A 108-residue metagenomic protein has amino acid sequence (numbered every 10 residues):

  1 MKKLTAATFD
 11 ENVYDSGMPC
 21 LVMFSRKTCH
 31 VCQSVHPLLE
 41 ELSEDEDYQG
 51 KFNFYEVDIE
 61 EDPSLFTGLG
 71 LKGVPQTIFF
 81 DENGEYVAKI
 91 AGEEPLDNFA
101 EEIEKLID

Functional and structural regions predicted by a protein language model:
M1-E11: N-terminal "domain-start" segment that seeds a small globular fold
K3-L4, F24, H36-L39, S43 (+1 more regions): Thiol-based oxidoreductase modules, predominantly thioredoxin-like and allied folds used for disulfide exchange
D15-K27: Short active-site neighborhood of thiol/selenol oxidoreductases, capturing the structured segment around
T28-V35: Short, thiol/selenol-centered motifs that function as redox-active sites or metal-ligating centers
N53-V57, L65, I78-D81, E85: Short, internal strand/loop/helix patches that form the active-site neighborhood or redox-interaction surface
P63-K72: Mid-chain, well-packed structural core segment of small domains
G73, I78-D108: Non-catalytic, surface beta->alpha helical segment in thiol-disulfide oxidoreductase systems
